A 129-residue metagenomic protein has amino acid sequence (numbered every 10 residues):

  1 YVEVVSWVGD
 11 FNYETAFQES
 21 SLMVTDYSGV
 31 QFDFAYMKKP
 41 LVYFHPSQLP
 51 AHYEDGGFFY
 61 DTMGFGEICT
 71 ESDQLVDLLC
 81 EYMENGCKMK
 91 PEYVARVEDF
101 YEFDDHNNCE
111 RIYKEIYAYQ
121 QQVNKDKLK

Functional and structural regions predicted by a protein language model:
Y1, S6, C69, E84 (+2 more regions): Conserved catalytic-core segment of nucleotide-activated headgroup transferases in glycan assembly
Y1-F32: Donor nucleotide-activated moiety binding/catalytic core segment of transferases that use nucleotide-activated donors
E3, L41-P50, D105-Y113: Short flexible/disordered coil segments
T15, D73-D77, R111: An acidic, carboxylate-rich microenvironment
A16-E19, L49-H52, K125-K129: Hydrophobic transmembrane alpha-helix bundles
G29-Y101: Catalytic binding pocket for nucleotide-activated donors in carbohydrate/polymer assembly enzymes
D105-K129: C-terminal alpha-helical cap of glycosyltransferases
